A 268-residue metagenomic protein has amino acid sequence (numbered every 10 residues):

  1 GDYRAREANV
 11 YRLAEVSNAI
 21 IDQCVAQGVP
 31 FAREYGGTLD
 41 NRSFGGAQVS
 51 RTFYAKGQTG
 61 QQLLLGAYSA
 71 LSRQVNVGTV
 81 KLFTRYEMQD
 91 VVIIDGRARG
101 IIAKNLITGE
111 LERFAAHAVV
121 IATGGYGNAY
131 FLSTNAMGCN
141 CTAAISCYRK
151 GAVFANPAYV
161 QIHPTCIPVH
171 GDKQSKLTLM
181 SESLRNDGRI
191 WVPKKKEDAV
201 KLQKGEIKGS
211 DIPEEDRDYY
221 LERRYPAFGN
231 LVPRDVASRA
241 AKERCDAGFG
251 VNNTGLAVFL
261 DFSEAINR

Functional and structural regions predicted by a protein language model:
G1-L13: Glycine-rich active-site loop/strand segments that organize a redox cofactor
N9, V16-I20, Q48, T59 (+9 more regions): General structural feature for long, well-ordered alpha-helical segments within catalytic domains of soluble enzymes
V16-F31, A143-P157: Hydrophobic or amphipathic alpha-helical targeting/insertion segments
V25-E110, A122, C166-L179: Conserved redox-cofactor binding core of oxidoreductases
R113-G124, C147: Short hydrophobic core segments
A129-K150: A conserved FAD-binding loop/helix module that cradles the flavin
S146, A152-R268: An anion/pyrophosphate-binding glycine-rich loop and adjacent beta-alpha core in soluble alpha-beta enzymes
